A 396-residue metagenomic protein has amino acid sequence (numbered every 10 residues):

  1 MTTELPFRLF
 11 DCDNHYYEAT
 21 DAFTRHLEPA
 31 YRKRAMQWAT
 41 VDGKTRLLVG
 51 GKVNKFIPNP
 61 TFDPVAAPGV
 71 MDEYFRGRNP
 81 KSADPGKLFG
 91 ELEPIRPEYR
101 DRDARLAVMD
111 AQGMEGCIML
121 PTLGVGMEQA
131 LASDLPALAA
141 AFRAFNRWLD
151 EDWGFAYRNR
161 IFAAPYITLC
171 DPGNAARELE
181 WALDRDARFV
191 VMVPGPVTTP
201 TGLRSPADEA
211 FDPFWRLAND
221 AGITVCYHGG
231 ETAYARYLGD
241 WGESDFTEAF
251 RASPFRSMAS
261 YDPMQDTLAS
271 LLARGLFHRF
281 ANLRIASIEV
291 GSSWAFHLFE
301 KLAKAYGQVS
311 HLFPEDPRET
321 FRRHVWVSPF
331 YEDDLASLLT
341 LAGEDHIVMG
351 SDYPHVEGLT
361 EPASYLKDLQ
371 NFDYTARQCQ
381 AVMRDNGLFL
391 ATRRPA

Functional and structural regions predicted by a protein language model:
T2-F10, A19-G116, R147-F155, R177-E180 (+6 more regions): Mid-to-C-terminal alpha-helical segments outside catalytic/metal-binding sites
F10-Y17, C226-G230: Histidine-centered catalytic micro-motifs
H15, T122, G195, E231 (+1 more regions): Flexible loop residues that form catalytic and substrate-binding hotspots at small-molecule/glycan-binding clefts
Y17-T20, R25, C117-M119, V125-L131 (+6 more regions): Short catalytic/ligand-binding loop motif for oxyanion handling, primarily in non-cytosolic enzymes, centered on
G86-P97, A107-A132, R160-T168, R188-M192: Divalent metal-dependent hydrolysis catalytic cores, especially in the metallo-beta-lactamase
K87, E91, L131-L135, P200 (+1 more regions): A short, mixed-charge helix-start or loop-turn motif at secondary-structure junctions
A111-G113, G124-W153, P172-W181, T201 (+1 more regions): Active-site loop-helix segments enriched in His/Asp/Glu that coordinate and activate a nucleophilic water at divalent
A140, N159-I161, I167, G173 (+1 more regions): Catalytic pocket-lining loop regions of alpha/beta-barrel enzymes, especially the amidohydrolase/enolase/GH5 lineages
